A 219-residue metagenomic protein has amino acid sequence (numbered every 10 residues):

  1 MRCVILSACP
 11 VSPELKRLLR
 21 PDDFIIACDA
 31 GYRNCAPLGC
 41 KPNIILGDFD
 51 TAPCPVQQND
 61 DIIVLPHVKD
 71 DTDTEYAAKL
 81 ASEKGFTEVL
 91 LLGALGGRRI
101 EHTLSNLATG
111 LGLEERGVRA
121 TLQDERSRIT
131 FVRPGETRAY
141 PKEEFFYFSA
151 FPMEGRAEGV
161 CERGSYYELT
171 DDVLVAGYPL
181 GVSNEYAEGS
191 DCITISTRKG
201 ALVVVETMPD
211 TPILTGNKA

Functional and structural regions predicted by a protein language model:
M1-P55: N-terminal beta-strand-loop-alpha-helix module at the start of alpha/beta ligand-binding or catalytic domains
L6, I26-D29, G47, V64 (+2 more regions): General beta-strand structural signal in soluble alpha/beta enzymes
D60-H67, G117-T121, F146-F151, R156-A157: A glycine-rich helix N-cap at a beta->alpha junction
I62-K84: Short phosphate-binding loop-to-helix
I100-L111: Short Gly/Thr/Asp-enriched flexible loops that form oxyanion-binding sites at enzyme active sites
G112-R128: Short, acidic/small-residue loops that bind anionic groups at enzyme active sites
S127, V132-A219: Long, charged alpha-helical interface segments
